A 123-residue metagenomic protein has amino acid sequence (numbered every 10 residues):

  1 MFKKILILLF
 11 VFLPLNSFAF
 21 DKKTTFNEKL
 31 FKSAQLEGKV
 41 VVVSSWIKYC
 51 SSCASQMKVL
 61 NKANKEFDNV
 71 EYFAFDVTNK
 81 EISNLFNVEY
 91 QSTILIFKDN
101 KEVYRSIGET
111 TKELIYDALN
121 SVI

Functional and structural regions predicted by a protein language model:
M1-K4: Positively charged n-region of N-terminal signal peptides that target proteins for export
F10-F18: Hydrophobic h-region of N-terminal signal peptides that target proteins for export in Gram-negative bacteria
S17-E37, N120-S121: N-terminal leader/targeting and pre-domain segments
L36-K48: Short active-site neighborhood of thiol/selenol oxidoreductases, capturing the structured segment around
S45, D68-E81: Thiol-based oxidoreductase modules, predominantly thioredoxin-like and allied folds used for disulfide exchange
S45-K58: Conserved redox-active cysteine motifs that mediate thiol-disulfide chemistry, especially di-cysteine Cys-X(1-2)-Cys
F86-L95: Structural micro-motif
K98-I123: Non-catalytic, surface beta->alpha helical segment in thiol-disulfide oxidoreductase systems
